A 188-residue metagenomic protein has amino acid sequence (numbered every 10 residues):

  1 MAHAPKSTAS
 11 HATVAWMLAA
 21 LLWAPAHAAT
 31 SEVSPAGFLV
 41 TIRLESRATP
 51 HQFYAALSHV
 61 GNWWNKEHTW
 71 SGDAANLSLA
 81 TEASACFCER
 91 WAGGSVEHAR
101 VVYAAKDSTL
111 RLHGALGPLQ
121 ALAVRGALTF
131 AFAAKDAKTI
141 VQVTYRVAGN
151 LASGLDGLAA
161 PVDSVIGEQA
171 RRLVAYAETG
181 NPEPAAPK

Functional and structural regions predicted by a protein language model:
A2-A15: Bacterial N-terminal signal peptides that target proteins for export
A12-A24: Bacterial N-terminal signal peptides
H27-S78: Hydrophobic ligand-binding cavity/cleft-lining segments
I42-L44, E97-Y103, G126-A134: Hydrophobic/aromatic beta-strand elements that line small-molecule binding cavities or substrate pockets in beta-rich
L44-H51, L122, D156-G167: Soluble non-cytosolic domains of exported or imported proteins
E45, N62, K66, D73-G117 (+1 more regions): Glycine-rich portal/gate segments that line the openings of hydrophobic small-molecule binding cavities
Q52-A56, F87, V101, L112 (+2 more regions): Hydrophobic pocket/interface hotspot
I140, R146-K188: A conserved amphipathic terminal alpha-helix motif
